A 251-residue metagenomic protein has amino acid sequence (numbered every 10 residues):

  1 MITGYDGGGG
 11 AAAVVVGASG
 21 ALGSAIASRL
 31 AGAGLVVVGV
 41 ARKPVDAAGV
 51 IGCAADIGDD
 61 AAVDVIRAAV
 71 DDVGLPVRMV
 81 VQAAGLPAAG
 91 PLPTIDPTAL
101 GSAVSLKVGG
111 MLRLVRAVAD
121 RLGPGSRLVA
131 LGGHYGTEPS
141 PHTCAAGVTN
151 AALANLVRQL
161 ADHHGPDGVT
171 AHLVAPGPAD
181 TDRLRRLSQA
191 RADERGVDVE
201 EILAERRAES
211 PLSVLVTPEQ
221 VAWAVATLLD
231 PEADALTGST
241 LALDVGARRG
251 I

Functional and structural regions predicted by a protein language model:
I2-T3, E232-A233, T237-I251: Short C-terminal tail/terminal secondary-structure segment of NAD(P)H-dependent dehydrogenase/reductase domains
S19, A27: N-terminal Rossmann NAD(P)H-binding glycine-rich loop of SDR-like oxidoreductase domains
D71-D72, L106-S126, A161-D162, D230: Amphipathic alpha-helical dimer-interface segment in Rossmann-like NAD(P)H-dependent oxidoreductases
A83-A89, G246: Conserved NAD(P)H cofactor-binding loop of Rossmann-fold oxidoreductase domains
L86, P93-R113, V129, A146 (+1 more regions): Catalytic Tyr-X3-Lys loop
R127-L153, V157-P166, P178: Catalytic loop of short-chain dehydrogenase/reductase
G165, T170, L236-G238: Short, small/polar-rich loop/turn modules that mediate ligand/substrate recognition or access, typified
D198, S210-V221: A conserved structural motif in NAD(P)-dependent oxidoreductases
